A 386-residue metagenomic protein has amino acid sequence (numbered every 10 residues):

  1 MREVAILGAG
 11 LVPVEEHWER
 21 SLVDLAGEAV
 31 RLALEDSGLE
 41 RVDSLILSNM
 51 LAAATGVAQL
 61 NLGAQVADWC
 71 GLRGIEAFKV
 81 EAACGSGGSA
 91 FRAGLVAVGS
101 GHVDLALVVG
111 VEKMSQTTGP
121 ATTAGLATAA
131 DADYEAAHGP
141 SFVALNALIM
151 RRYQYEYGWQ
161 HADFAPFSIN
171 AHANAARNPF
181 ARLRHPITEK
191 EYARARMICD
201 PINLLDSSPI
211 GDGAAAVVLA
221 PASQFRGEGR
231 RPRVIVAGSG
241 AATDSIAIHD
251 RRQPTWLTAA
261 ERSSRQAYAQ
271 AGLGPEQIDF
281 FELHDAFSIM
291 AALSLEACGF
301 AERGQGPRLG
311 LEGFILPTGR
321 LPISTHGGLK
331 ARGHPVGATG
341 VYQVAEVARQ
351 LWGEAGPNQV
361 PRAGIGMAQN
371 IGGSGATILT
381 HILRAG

Functional and structural regions predicted by a protein language model:
M1-A5, A52-A106, K113-L145, L183-P209 (+3 more regions): Conserved catalytic cysteine-centered active-site region of acyl-thioester-dependent Claisen-condensing enzymes
M1-G85, A93, Y153-Q160, R182-L183 (+4 more regions): Conserved active-site "lid/cap" helical segment
M1-V23, G27, A132, P166 (+6 more regions): Condensing-enzyme catalytic core mediating Claisen C-C bond formation in acyl metabolism
G10-P13, N49-A53, A82-S86, G110-S115 (+7 more regions): Acidic, glycine-rich active-site loops and adjacent beta-strand->loop/helix elements that engage anionic groups
R41-M50, E76-A82, A106-G110, A162-I169 (+5 more regions): Beta-strand segments within the central parallel beta-sheet cores of soluble alpha/beta enzyme folds
A53-N61, I248-Q253, D285-R308, P335-G337 (+1 more regions): Short glycine/threonine-rich loop-to-helix capping motif typified by GTGT followed within a few residues by an Asp-Pro
E81-E112, A144-R177, V217-S223, R332-A355: Active-site-proximal alpha-helical scaffold in enzymes
G110-T118, H172-R182, D244-I248, F287-L293 (+2 more regions): Acyl-CoA/ACP chain-elongation machinery
